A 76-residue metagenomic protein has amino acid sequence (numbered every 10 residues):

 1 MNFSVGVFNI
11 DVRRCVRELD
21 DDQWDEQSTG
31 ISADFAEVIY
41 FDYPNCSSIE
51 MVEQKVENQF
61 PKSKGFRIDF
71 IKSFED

Functional and structural regions predicted by a protein language model:
M1-V38: Short aromatic-glycine-(Arg/Gly/Cys) micro-motifs in beta-strand/loop hairpins
S4, S28, S32, S47-S48 (+2 more regions): Generic serine detector
G6-F8, P44, D69-I71: A structural detector for beta-sheet-dominated domains
A33-E50: A short, exposed loop/beta-hairpin motif centered on an aromatic-Gly-Thr core
I49-D76: Short, mixed-charge low-complexity intrinsically disordered segments
